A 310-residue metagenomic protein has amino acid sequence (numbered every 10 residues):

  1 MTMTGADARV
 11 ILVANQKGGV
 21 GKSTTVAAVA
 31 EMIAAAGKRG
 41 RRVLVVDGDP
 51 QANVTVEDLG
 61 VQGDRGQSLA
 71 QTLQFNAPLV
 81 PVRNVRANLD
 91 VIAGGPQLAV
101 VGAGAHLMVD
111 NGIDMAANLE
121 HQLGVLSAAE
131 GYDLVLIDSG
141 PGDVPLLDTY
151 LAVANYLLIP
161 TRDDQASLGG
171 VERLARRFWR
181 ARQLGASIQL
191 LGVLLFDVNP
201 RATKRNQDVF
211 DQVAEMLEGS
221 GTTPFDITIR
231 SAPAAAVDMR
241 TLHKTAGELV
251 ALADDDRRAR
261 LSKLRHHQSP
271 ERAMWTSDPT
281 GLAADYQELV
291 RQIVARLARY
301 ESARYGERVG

Functional and structural regions predicted by a protein language model:
M1-G310: P-loop NTP-binding core
